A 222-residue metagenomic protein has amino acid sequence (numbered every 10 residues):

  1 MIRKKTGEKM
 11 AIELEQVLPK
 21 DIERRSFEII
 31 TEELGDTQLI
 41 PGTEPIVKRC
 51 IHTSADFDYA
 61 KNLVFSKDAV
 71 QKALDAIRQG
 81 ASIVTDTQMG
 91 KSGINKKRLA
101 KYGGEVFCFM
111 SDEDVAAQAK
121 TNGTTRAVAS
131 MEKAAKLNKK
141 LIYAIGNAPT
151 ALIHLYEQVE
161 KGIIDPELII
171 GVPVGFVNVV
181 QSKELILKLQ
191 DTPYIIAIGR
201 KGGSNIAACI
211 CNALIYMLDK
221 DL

Functional and structural regions predicted by a protein language model:
I2, M10-P41: Charged, compositionally biased N-terminal leader segments and the immediate start of the first structured element
E13, I29-T37, T53-F57, A76 (+6 more regions): Change "in soluble alpha/beta enzymes" to "in soluble alpha/beta proteins
Q38-H52: N-terminal glycine-rich anion-binding loops that anchor highly charged ligand groups
T53-K61, A116-A117: Short, basic, glycine/proline-bearing loop/turn elements
K61-A76: A short, well-structured juxtamembrane/interface segment
D86, I169-G171, I210: Buried hydrophobic positions in well-ordered alpha/beta secondary-structure cores of metabolic enzymes
T87-K161, P166-E167, G175, K183: Conserved mixed alpha/beta catalytic, RNA-binding, or beta-rich assembly cores of soluble enzyme, regulatory
E167, V177-L222: C-terminal functional extensions of proteins
